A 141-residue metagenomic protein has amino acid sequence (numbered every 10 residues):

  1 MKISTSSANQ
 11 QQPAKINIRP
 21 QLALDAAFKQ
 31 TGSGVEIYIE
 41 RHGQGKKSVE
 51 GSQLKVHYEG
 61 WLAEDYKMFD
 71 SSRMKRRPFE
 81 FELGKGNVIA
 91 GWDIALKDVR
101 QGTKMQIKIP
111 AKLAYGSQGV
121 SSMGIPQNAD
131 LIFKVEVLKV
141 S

Functional and structural regions predicted by a protein language model:
M1-S141: Cross-family detector of peptidyl-prolyl cis-trans isomerase
